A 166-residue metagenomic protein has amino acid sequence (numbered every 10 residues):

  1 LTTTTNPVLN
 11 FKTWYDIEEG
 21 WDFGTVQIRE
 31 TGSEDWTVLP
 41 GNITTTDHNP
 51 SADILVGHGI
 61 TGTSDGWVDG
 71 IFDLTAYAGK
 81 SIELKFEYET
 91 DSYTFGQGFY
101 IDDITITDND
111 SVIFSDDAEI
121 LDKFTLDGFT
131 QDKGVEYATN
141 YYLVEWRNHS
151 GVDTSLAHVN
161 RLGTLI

Functional and structural regions predicted by a protein language model:
L1-I166: Beta-sandwich/jellyroll recognition modules and their flexible linkers
